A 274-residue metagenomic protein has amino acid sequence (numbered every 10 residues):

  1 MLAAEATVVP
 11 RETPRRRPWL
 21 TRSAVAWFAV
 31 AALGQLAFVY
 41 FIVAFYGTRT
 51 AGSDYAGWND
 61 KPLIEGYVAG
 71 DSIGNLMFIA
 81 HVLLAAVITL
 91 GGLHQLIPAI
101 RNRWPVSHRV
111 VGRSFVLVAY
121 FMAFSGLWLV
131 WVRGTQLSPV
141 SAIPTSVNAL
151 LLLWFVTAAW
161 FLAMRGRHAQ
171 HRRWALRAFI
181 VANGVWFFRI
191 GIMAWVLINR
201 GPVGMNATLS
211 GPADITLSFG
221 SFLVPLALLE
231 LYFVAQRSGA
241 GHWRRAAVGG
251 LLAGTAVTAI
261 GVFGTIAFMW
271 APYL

Functional and structural regions predicted by a protein language model:
L2-L274: Alpha-helical membrane insertion/targeting regions
